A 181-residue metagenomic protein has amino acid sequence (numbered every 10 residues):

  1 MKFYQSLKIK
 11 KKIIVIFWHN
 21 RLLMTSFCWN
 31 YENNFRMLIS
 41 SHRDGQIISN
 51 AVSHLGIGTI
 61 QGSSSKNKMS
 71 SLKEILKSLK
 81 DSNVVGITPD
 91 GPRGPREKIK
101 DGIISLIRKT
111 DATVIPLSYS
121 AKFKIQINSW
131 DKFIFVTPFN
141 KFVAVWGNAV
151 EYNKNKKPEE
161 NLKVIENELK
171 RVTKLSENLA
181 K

Functional and structural regions predicted by a protein language model:
M1-M24, C28, I57, K141 (+1 more regions): Membrane-anchoring hydrophobic helices of lipid-metabolizing enzymes
K2-Q5, G45, K66-M69, V150-K156: A short acidic, often aromatic-flanked loop/helix-cap motif at beta-alpha or helix-coil junctions that lines enzyme
K12-K66, T110, Q126: Catalytic core of membrane glycerolipid acyltransferases/transacylases, capturing the structured, soluble-facing
N30-N33, S70-K181: Non-catalytic C-terminal accessory region of glycerolipid acyltransferases and related lyso-lipid remodeling enzymes
